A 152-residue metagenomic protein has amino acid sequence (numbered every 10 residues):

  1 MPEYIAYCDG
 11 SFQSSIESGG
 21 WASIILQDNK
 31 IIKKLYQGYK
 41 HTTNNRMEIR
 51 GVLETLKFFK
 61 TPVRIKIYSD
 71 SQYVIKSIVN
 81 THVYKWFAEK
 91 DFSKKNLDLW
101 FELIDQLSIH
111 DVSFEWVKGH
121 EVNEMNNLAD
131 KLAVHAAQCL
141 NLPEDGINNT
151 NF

Functional and structural regions predicted by a protein language model:
M1-I5: Extreme N-terminal starter segment of soluble prokaryotic enzymes
S11-S18, K34, L53-L128, L132 (+3 more regions): RNase H catalytic domain
G19-Q27: Short beta-strand scaffold segments in enzyme catalytic cores
I24, K40-N44, E54: N-terminal first-folded block
N29-R46: A short, polar/acidic, helix/strand-boundary loop motif
E48, V52: Short, conserved alpha-helix that lines the donor NDP-sugar binding/gating region of sugar-transfer enzymes
N148-F152: Short acidic DE-rich linear segments
